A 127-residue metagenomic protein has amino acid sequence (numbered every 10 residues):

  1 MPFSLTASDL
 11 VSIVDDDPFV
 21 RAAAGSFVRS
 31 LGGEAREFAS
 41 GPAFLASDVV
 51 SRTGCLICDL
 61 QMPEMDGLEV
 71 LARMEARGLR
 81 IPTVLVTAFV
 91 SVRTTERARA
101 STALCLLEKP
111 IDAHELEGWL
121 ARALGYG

Functional and structural regions predicted by a protein language model:
M1-S12, P18-G25, G33, A46 (+1 more regions): Non-catalytic signal-transmission and effector/linker regions of two-component phosphorelay proteins
G32-A39: Short hydrophobic/Thr-rich beta-strand motif most characteristic of the beta2 strand and flanking loop of CheY-like
A39-S40, D66-E69: Acidic catalytic/metal-coordinating carboxylates
S51-I57: Active-site beta3 strand of CheY-like receiver
M62: Receiver (REC) domain active-site loop signature in two-component systems and cognate sites in sensor histidine kinases
E69, V90-L106, G118: Alpha4 helix (beta4-alpha4-beta5 surface) of REC/receiver domains from two-component response regulators
K109: A Lys-centered signature of the CheY-like receiver
